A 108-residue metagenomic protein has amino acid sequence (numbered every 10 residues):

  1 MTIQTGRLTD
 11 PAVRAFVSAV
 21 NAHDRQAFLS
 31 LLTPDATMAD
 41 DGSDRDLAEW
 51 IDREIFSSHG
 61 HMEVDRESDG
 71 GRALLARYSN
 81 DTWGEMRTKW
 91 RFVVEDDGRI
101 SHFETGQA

Functional and structural regions predicted by a protein language model:
M1-A22, S30, P34: Short, low-complexity N-terminal intrinsically disordered segments enriched in polar/charged residues
F16, A27-L29, A36, L47 (+2 more regions): Hydrophobic pocket/interface hotspot
V20, D24, I55-S58: Short amphipathic alpha-helical segments enriched in hydrophobics
A22-R25, D41, W83: Alpha-helix boundary/capping and short turn/kink residues
D35-M38, S79: Short histidine/acidic/glycine/proline-rich micro-motifs that form metal- and phosphate-coordinating active-site loops
D44, A48-D96, E104: Surface-exposed, charged secondary-structure patches
Q107-A108: A short acidic/small-residue loop/turn micro-motif
